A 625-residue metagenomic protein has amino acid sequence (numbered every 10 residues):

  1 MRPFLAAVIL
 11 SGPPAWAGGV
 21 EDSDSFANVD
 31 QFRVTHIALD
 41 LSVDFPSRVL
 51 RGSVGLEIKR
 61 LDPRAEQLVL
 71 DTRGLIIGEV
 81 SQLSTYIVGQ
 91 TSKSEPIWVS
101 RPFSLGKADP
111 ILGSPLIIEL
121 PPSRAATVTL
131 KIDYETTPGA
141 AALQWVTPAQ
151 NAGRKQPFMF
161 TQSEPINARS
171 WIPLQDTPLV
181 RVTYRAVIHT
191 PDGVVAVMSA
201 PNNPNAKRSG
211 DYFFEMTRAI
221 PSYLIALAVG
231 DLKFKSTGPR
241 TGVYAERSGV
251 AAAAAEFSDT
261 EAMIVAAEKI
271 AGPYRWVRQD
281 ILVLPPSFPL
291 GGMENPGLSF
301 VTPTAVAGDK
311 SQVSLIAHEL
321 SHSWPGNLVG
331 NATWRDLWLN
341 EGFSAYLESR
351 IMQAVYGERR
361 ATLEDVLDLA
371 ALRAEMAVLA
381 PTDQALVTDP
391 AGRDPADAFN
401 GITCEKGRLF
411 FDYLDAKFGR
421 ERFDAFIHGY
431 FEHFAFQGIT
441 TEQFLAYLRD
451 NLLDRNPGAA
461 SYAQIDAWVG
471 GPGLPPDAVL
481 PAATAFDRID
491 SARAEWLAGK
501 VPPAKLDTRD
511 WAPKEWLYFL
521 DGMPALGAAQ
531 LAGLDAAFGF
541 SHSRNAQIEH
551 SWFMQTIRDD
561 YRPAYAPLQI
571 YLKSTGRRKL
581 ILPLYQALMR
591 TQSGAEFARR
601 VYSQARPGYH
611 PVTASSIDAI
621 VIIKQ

Functional and structural regions predicted by a protein language model:
W16-S53, I87, V146, G153-F158: N-terminal, polar/Ser/Thr-rich
F26-D30, R124, D133-Y184, G230-T237: Glycine/proline-rich low-complexity spacer/linker segments in large multi-domain proteins
G52, T161-I166, L174-A317, Y346-S349 (+4 more regions): Hydrophobic helix-coil surface modules that form long, contiguous segments used for peptide/substrate interaction
S53-I58, A126-A141, T147, Y184-D192 (+1 more regions): Short, hydrophobic/aromatic-enriched beta-strand segments in well-ordered soluble domains
S53-L75, I172-D176, Y184-P191: Surface-exposed beta-strand/loop patches in extracellular or lumenal glycoproteins
Q67-L68, T72-N151: A surface-exposed beta-strand-loop module
L298-L367, I427-H428, I465: Zinc-dependent metallopeptidase catalytic helix centered on the HExxH motif and its immediate flanking segment
R359, N400-D477, A532, F538-I548 (+3 more regions): Amphipathic alpha-helical substructures
